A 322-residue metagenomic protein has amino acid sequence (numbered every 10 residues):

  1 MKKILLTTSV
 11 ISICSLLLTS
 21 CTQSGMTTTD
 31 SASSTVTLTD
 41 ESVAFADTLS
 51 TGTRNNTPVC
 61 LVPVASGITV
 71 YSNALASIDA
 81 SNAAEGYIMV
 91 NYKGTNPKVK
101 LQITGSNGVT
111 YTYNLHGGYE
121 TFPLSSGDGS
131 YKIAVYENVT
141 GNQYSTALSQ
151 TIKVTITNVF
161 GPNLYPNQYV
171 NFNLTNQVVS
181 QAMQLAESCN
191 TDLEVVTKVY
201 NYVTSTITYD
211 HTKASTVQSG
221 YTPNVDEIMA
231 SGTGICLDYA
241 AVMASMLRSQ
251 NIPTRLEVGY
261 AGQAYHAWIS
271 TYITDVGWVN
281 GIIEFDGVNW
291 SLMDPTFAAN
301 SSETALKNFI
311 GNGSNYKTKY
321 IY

Functional and structural regions predicted by a protein language model:
K2-T191, V279-N280, N315-Y322: N-terminal accessory/pre-domain segments preceding catalytic cores
D47-T53, T95, S215-V217, E227-G234: A broad, low-specificity signal for short, low-complexity segments enriched in glycine/proline and polar/charged
A76-I78, T212-V217, C236-L237: Short N-terminal helix-initiation segments at or just after the protein's N-terminus
P166-S231, V279, G287-V288, M293-A299 (+1 more regions): Secondary-structure boundary elements
V195-V199, G232-L247: Active-site nucleophilic cysteine motif
D238-Y322: Hydrophobic/aromatic-rich core segments of domains that either
